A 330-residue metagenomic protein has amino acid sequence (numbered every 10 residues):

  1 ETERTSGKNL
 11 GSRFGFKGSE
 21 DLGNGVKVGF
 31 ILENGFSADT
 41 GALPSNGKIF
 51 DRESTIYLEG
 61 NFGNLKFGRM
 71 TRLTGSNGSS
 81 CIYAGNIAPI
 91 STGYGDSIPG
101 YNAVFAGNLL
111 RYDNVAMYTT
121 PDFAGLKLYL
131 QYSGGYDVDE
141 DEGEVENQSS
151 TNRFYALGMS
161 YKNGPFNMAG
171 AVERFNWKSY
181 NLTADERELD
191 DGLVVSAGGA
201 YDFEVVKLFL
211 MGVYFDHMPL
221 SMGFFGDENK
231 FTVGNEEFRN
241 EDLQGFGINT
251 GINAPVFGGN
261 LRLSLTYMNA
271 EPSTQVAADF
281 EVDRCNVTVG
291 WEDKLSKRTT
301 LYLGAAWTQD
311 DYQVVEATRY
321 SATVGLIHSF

Functional and structural regions predicted by a protein language model:
E1, F30-N34, R69, L130-G134 (+6 more regions): Transmembrane beta-barrel strands of outer-membrane/channel proteins
E1-D137, T151, S160-N167: Outer membrane beta-barrel
T5-N9, G47-D51, G107-R111, Q148-F154 (+4 more regions): Transmembrane beta-barrel outer-membrane domains
F14-L22, G60-N64, T119-A124, G158 (+7 more regions): Outer-membrane beta-barrel proteins
V26-V28, F62-K66, G125-L128, P165-G170 (+4 more regions): Repeated loop/turn-to-beta-strand initiation elements of outer-membrane beta-barrel proteins
G35-D39, R72-S76, G135-D137, F175-W177 (+3 more regions): Structural signature of outer-membrane beta-barrel domains
S150, A156-T288: Detector for outer-membrane/organellar transmembrane beta-barrel domains, recognizing the amphipathic beta-strand
T318-F330: Outer-membrane beta-barrel "beta-signal"
